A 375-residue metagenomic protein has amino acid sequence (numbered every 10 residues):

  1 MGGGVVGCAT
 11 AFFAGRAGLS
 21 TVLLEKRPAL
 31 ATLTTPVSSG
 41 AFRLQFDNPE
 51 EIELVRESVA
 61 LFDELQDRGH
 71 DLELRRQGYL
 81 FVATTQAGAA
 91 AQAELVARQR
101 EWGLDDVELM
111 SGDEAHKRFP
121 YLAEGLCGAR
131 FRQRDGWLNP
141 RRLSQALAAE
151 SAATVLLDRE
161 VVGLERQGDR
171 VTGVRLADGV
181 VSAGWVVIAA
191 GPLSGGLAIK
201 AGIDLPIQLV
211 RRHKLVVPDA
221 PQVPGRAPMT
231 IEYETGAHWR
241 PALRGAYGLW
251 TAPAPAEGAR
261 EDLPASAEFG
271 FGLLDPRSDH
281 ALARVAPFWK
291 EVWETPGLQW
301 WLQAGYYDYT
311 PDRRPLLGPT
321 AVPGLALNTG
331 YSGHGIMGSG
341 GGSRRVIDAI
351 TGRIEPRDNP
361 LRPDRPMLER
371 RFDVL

Functional and structural regions predicted by a protein language model:
G2-G4, K26, A190: Glycine-rich Rossmann-fold phosphate-binding loop(s) that bind the pyrophosphate of adenine dinucleotide cofactors
G15-T35: Glycine-rich FAD pyrophosphate-binding loop
A31, V180-R226: Central helical "cap/lid" subdomain
S39-R118, G236-H238: Dinucleotide-binding Rossmann-like beta1-alpha1 core, especially the glycine-rich loop that anchors the ADP
E53-R56, V82-A91, R130-A149, F269-P276: Short beta-strand to alpha-helix junction loop
R130-G184: Helical element adjacent to the flavin cofactor pocket in flavoenzyme catalytic cores
P221-P323: Active-site lid/adjacent beta-loop-alpha segment flanking the redox-cofactor pocket in flavoenzymes
A283-L375: C-terminal catalytic lobe of FAD-dependent flavoproteins
